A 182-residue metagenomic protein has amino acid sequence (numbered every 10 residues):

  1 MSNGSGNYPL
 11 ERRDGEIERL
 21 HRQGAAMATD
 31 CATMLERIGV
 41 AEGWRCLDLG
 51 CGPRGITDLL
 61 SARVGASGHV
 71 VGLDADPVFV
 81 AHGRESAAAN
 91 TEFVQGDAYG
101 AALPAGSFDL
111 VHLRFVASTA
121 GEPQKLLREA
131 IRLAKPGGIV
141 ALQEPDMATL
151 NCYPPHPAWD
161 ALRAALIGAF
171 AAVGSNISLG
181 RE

Functional and structural regions predicted by a protein language model:
S5-A28: Class I SAM-dependent methyltransferase Rossmann-like catalytic core, especially the SAM/SAH-binding loop
A25-W44, L59: Conserved alpha-helix/loop element of class I SAM-dependent methyltransferases that forms part of the SAM/SAH-binding
L47, G52-A101: Class I SAM-dependent methyltransferase SAM/SAH-binding core
Y99-L110: A short acidic, Gly/Pro-enriched loop at the edge of an enzyme's catalytic core that lines a small-molecule cofactor
D109-P123: A short SAM/SAH-binding and catalytic strip from SAM-dependent methyltransferases
Q124-I139: A short glycine-rich, Lys/Arg-flanked "PGG" loop and its adjoining helix->strand segment in the class I
A141-E182: Conserved catalytic/acceptor-binding region of the Class I
